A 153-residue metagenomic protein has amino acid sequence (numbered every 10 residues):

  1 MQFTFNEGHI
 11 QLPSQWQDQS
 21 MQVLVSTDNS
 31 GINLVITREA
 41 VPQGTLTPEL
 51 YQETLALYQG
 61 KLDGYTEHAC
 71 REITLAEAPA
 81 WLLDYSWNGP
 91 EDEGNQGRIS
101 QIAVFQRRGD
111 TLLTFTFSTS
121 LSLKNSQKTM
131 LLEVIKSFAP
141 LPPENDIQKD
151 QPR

Functional and structural regions predicted by a protein language model:
Q2-A56: Secretory pathway targeting signatures of secreted, lumenal, and periplasmic proteins
Q2-F3, S14-S20, Q59-E72, P140: Short secondary-structure junctions
S14-Q17, F115-R153: Surface-exposed amphipathic alpha-helical segments
Q15-Q17, N29, A78, Q106-L112: Short, solvent-exposed coil/turn segments at beta-strand boundaries
L24, L112-L113: Hydrophobic residues embedded in beta-strands of well-ordered beta-sheets
T37, L46-P48, E93-G94, K124-M130: A short, polar/proline- and glycine-enriched secondary-structure boundary/capping micro-motif
L55-R108, I147-R153: Signature of long, low-cysteine stretches enriched in small and polar/charged residues
